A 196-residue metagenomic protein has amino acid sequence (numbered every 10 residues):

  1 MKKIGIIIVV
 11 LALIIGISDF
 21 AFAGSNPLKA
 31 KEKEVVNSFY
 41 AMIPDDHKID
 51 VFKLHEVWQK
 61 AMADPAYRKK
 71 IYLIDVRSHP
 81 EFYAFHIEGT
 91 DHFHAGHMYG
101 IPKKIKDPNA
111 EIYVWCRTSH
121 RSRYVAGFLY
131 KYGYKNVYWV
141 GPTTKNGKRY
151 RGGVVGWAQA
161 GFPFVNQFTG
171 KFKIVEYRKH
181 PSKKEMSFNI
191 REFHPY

Functional and structural regions predicted by a protein language model:
M1-I4: Positively charged n-region of N-terminal signal peptides that target proteins for export
I6-V9, A66: Short helix-onset patch at the extreme N-terminus, typifying the N->h transition of secretory signal peptides
I8-G16: Bacterial N-terminal signal peptides
F20-K60, Y67, P80-E111, H120-Y196: Rhodanese-like catalytic fold shared by cysteine-dependent sulfurtransferases and DSP/PTP-type phosphatases
L54, Y72-R77: Short hydrophobic beta-strand that contains or immediately precedes a catalytic carboxylate
P65-I71: Periplasmic peptidoglycan-binding/tethering modules of Gram-negative envelope proteins
W115-C116: Short, surface-exposed ligand- or partner-binding patches at beta-edge/loop junctions that are enriched in aromatics
